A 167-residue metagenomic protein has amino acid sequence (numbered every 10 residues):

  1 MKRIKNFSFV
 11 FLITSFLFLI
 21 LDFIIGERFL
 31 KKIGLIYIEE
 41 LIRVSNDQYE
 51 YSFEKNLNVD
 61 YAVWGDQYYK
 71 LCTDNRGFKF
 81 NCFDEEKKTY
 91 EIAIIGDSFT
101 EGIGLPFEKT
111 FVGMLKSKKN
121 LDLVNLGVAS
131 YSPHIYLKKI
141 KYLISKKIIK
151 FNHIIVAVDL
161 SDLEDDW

Functional and structural regions predicted by a protein language model:
M1-K5: Positively charged n-region of N-terminal signal peptides that target proteins for export
N6-I24: Hydrophobic membrane-insertion alpha-helices, especially the h-region of bacterial N-terminal signal peptides
I13, K87-K88, K119, K150: Residue-level preference for short coil/turn positions at secondary-structure junctions
L21, G96, V158: Active-site flanking residues adjacent to catalytic metal/cofactor-binding acidic residues
G26-K55, P133-W167: Interaction-surface signature
F29-K118: Membrane/wall-proximal cationic-aromatic binding patches
E91-I95, V124, I154-V156: Conserved beta-strand elements of the Class I
K116, L121-K138, I144-S145: A conserved hydrophobic secondary-structure block that centers on an alpha-helix together with its immediately flanking
